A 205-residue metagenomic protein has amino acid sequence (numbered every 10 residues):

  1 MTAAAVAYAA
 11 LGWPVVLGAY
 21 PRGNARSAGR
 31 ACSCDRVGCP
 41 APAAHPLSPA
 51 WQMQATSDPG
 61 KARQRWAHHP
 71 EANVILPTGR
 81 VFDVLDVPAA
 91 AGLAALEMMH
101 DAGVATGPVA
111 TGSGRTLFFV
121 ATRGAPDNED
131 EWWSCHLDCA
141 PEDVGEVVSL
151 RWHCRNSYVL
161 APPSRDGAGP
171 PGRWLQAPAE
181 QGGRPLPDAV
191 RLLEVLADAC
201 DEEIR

Functional and structural regions predicted by a protein language model:
M1-S113, R123-G124, L175, A179-R205: Signature for HUH/AEP ssDNA processing cores
G112-R115, V147-V148: Short, surface-exposed, polar/charged, turn-prone segments marking secondary-structure boundaries
F118: Catalytic core of tubulin tyrosine ligase-like
T122-R205: DNA replication initiation modules
